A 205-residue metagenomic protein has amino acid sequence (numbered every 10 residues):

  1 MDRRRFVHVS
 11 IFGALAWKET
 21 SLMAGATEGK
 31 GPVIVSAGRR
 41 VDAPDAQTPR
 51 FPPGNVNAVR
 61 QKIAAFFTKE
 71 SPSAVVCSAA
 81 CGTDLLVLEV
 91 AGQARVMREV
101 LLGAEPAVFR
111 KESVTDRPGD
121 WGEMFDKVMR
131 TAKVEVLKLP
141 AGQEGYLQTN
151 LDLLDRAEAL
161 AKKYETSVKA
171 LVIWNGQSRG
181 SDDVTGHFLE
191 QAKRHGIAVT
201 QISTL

Functional and structural regions predicted by a protein language model:
R5-A24: N-terminal export signals
T27-L205: Acidic/glycine-enriched connector segments
